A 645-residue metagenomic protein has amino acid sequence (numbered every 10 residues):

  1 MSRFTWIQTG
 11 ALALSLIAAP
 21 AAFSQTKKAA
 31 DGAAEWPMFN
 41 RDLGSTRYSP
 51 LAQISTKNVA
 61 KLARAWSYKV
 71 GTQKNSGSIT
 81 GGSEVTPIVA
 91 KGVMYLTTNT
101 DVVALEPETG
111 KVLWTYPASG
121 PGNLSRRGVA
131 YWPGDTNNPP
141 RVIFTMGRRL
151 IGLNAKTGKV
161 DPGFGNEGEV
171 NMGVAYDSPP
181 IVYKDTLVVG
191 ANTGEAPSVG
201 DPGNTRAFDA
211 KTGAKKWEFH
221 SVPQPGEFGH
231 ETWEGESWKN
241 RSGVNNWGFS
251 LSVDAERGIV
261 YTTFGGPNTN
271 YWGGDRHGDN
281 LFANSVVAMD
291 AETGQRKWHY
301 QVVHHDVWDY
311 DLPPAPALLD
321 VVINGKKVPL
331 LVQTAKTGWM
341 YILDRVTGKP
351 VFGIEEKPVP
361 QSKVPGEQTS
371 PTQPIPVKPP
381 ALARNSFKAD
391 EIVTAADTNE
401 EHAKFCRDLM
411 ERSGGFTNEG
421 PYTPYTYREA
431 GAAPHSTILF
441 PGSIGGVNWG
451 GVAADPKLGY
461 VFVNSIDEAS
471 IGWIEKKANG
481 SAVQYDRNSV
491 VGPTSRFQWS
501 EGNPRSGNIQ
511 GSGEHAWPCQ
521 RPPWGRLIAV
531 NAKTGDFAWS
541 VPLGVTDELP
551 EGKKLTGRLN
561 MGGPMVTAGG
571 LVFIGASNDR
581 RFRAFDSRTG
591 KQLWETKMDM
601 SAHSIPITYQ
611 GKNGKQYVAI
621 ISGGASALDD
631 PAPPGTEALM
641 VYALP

Functional and structural regions predicted by a protein language model:
M1-T5: N-terminal secretory signal peptides that target proteins for export/translocation
Q8-A19: Bacterial N-terminal signal peptides
F23-I54, S370-R407: N-terminal pre-domain segments of enzymes
T26-Q73, T86-V89, K111, I528: Mature N-terminal segment immediately following signal peptide/propeptide cleavage in secreted/periplasmic
W36-N40, T80-T100, N123-R149, Y176-P197 (+10 more regions): Repeat-blade elements of multi-bladed beta-propeller folds
N58-G71, V102-N123, P133-T136, R149-G173 (+10 more regions): Extracytoplasmic/lumenal domain signature
S198, W217, Y261-T263, N270-Y271 (+7 more regions): Short helix/loop capping segments that flank catalytic or ligand/cofactor-binding pockets
G431-D467: Segments forming glycine/polar-rich beta-alpha architectures that bind adenosine-containing cofactors
